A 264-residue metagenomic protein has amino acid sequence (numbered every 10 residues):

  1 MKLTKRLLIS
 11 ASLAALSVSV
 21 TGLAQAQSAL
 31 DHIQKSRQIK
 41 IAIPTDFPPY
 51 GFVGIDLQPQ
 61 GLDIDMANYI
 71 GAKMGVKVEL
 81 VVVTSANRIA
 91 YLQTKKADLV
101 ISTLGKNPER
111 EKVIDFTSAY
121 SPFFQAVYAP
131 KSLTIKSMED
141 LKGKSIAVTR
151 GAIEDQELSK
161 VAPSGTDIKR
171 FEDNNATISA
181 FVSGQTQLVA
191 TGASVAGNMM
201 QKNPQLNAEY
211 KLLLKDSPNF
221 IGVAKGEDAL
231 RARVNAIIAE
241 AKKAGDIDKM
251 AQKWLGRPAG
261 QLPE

Functional and structural regions predicted by a protein language model:
A26-T103: Extracytoplasmic small-molecule ligand-binding "clamshell" domains of the periplasmic binding protein/Venus flytrap
S28, I153-R170, N207-Y210, A239-E264: Ligand-binding clefts/hinges and TM-proximal coupling segments of bilobed small-molecule sensing domains
V53-I55, A67-V76, E154-F171, M200-P204 (+1 more regions): Ligand-binding cleft/hinge of the Venus flytrap
I64-K73, E139, K144-S145, R150-I153 (+1 more regions): Extended ligand-binding regions for polar small-molecule ligands
N68, A72, K77-D140, N207-A208 (+1 more regions): Acidic, polar ligand-binding/catalytic clefts
E79-A90, K169-S179, S183, K215-S217: Short helix-initiation/N-cap motifs at beta->coil->alpha
N87-A90, L104-K112, E157-K160, V182 (+1 more regions): A ligand-binding cleft/hinge motif common to bilobed small-molecule-binding domains
S121-A129, G197-A239, R257-E264: Periplasmic-binding protein-like
